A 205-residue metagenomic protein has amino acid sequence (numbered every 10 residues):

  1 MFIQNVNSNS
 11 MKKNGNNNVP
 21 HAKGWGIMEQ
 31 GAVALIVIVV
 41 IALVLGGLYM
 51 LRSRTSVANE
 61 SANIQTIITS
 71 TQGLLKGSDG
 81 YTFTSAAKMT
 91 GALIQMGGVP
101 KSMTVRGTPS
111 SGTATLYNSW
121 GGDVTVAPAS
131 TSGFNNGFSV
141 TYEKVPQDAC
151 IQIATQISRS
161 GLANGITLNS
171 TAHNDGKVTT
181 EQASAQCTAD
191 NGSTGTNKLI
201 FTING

Functional and structural regions predicted by a protein language model:
F2-E60: N-terminal single-pass transmembrane signal-anchor helix
I36, Q72, S158: Hydrophobic/aromatic-lined pockets within catalytic cores
L51, I64-T82: N-terminal alpha-helical signal peptides/signal-anchor transmembrane segments
S61, T66-S70, E181-C187: Surface-exposed, low-hydrophobicity beta-strand/loop segments enriched in small/polar/acidic residues
G77-G205: Periplasmic/extracellular, small/polar-rich flexible segments of pilin-like filament-forming proteins
